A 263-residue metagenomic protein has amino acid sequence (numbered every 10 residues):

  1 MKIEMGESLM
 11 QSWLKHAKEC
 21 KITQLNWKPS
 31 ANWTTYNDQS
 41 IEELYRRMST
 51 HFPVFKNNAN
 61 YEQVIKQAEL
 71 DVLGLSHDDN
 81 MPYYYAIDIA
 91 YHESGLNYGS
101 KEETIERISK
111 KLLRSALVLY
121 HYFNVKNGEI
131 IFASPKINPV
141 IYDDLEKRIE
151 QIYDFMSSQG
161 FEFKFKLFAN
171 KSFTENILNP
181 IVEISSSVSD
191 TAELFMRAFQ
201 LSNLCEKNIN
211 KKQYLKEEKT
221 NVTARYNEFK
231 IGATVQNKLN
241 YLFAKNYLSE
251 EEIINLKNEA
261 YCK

Functional and structural regions predicted by a protein language model:
M1-E218: Intrinsically disordered, low-complexity Ser/Thr/Pro/Gly-rich regulatory segments
L215-K263: Intrinsically disordered, charged low-complexity linkers and terminal tails that flank or connect structured domains
